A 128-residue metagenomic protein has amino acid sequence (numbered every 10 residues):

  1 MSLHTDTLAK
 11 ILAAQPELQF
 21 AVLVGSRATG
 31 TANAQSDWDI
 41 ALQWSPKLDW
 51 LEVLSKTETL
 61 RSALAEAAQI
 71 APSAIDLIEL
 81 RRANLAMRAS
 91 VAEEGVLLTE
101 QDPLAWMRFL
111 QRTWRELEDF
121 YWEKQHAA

Functional and structural regions predicted by a protein language model:
M1-F20, T29-T31, K47-A128: Catalytic core of pol beta-like nucleotidyltransferases
V24-W38: Short edge beta-strands and adjacent turn/loop segments
W38-I40, L77: Generic detector of well-ordered alpha-helical packing
A41-S45: Short hydrophobic/aromatic beta-strand micro-patches that form the beta-sheet surface supporting nucleotide- or nucleic
